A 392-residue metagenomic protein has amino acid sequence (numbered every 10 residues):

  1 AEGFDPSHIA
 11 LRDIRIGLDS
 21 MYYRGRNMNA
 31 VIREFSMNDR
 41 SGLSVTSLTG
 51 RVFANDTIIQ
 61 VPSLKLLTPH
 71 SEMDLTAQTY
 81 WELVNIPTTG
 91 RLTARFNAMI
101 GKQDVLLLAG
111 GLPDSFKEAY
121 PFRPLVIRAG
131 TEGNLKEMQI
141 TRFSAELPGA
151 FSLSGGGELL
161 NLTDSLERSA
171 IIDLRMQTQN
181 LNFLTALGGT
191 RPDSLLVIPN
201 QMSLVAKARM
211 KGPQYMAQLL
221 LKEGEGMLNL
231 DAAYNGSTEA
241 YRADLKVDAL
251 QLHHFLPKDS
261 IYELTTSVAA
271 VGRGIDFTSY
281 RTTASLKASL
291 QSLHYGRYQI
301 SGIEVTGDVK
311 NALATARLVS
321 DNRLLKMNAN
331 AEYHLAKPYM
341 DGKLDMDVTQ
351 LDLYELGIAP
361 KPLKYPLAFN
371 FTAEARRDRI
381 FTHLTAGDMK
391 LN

Functional and structural regions predicted by a protein language model:
A1-N392: Interface amphipathic segments
